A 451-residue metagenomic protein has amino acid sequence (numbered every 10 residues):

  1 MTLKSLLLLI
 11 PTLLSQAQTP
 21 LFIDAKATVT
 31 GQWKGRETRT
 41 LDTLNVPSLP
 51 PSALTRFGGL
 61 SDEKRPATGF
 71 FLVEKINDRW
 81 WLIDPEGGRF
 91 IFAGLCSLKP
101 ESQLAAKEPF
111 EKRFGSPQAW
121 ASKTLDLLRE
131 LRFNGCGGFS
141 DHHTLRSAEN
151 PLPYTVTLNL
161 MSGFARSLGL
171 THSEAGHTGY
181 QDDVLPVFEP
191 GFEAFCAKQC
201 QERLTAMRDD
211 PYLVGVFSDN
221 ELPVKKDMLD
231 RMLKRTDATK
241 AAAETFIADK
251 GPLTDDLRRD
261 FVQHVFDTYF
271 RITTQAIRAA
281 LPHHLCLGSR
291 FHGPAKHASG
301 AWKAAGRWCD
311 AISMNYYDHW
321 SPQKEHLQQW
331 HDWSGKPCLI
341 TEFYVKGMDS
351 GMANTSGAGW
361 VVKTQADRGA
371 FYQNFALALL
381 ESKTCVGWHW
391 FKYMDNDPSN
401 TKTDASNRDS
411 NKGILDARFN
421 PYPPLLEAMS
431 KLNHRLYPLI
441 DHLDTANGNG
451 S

Functional and structural regions predicted by a protein language model:
A17-L127, L131, G138, L443 (+1 more regions): Mature N-terminal, pre-catalytic/accessory segment of carbohydrate-active enzymes
L54-G58, A105-W120, E130-N134, E174-C196 (+4 more regions): The substrate-binding groove and active-site-proximal loops of carbohydrate-active enzymes, especially glycoside
N77, P85, L168, T178-P190 (+3 more regions): Polysaccharide-binding and catalytic clefts of secreted carbohydrate-active enzymes
E108-R208, H264-L285, L327, H331-W333: Aromatic-lined substrate-binding rim segments of carbohydrate-active enzymes
H172-L185, L253-D255, H292-G293, A298-S299 (+2 more regions): Active-site clefts of carbohydrate-active enzymes
L213-G215, N220, F343, G357-I414: Substrate-binding cleft of secreted/luminal carbohydrate-active enzymes
L233-K240, F391-S451: Aromatic-rich peripheral "rim/lid" segments of glycoside hydrolase catalytic domains that contact and position glycan
V262-Q275, A279-G357, A376-L377: Glycoside hydrolase catalytic-domain groove-lining segments
